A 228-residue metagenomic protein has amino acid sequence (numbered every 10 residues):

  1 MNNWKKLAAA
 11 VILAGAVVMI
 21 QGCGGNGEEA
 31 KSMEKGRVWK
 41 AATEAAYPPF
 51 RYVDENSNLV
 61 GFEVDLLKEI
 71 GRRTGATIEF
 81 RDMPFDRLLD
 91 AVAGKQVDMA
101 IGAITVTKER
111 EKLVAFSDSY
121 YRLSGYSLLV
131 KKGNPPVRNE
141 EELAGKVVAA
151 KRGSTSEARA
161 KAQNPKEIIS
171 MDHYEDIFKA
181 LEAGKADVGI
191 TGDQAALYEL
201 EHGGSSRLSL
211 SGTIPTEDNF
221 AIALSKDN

Functional and structural regions predicted by a protein language model:
V18-G22: C-terminal motif of bacterial Sec signal peptides marking the signal peptidase cleavage site
G24-N26: Bacterial signal peptide processing site
A30-M33, V130-V148: Flexible hinge/capping segments at coil-to-helix
K31-A103: Extracytoplasmic small-molecule ligand-binding "clamshell" domains of the periplasmic binding protein/Venus flytrap
W39-T43, E140-G153: Short loop->beta-strand "edge-of-pocket" segments that line small-molecule binding or catalytic clefts across diverse
A45, R122-V130, D193, L197-N228: Periplasmic-binding protein-like
V64, E79-V92, P135, T155 (+2 more regions): Short helix-initiation/N-cap motifs at beta->coil->alpha
D90, I104-L113, R159-A162, E182 (+1 more regions): A ligand-binding cleft/hinge motif common to bilobed small-molecule-binding domains
